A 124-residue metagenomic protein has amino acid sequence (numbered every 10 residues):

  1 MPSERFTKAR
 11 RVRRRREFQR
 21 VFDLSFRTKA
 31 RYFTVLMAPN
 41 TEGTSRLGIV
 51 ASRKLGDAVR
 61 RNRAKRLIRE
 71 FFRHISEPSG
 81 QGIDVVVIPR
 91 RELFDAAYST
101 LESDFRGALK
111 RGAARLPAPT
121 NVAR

Functional and structural regions predicted by a protein language model:
M1-R124: Positively charged, solvent-exposed patches that mediate nucleic-acid binding
